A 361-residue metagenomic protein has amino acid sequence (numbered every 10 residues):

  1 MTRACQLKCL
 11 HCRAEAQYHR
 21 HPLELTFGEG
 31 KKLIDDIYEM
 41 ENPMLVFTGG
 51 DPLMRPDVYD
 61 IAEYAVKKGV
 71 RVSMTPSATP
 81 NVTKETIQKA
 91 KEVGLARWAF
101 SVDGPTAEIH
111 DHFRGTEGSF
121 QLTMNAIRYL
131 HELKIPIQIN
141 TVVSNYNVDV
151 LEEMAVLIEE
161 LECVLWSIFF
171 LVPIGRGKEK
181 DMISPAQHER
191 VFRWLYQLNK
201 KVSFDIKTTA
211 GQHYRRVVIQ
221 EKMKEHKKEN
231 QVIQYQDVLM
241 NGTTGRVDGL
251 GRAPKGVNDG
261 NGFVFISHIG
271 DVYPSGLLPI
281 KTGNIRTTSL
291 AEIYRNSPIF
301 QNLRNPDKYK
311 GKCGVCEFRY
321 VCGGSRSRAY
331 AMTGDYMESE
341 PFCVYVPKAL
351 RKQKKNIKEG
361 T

Functional and structural regions predicted by a protein language model:
T2-R97: Conserved alpha-helical substructure of the radical SAM core
K8, E41-N42, G94, E162-V164 (+2 more regions): Short loop/turn motifs at secondary-structure junctions
L25, P56, G118, Y146-D149 (+1 more regions): Residue-level signal for the nucleotide or nucleotide-sugar donor/cofactor binding architecture
K91-V93, S101-D103, E108-N258, H268 (+2 more regions): Radical SAM enzyme [4Fe-4S]-AdoMet core and its adjacent flexible, acidic and glycine-rich loops/tails across
R252-G256, F263, R304-P306: Short Gly/Pro-enriched turn/cap motifs at secondary-structure boundaries
G262-P274: Polybasic, low-complexity association/targeting segments
D271-V272, L277-T361: Flexible mid-to-C-terminal extensions adjoining Fe-S/redox cofactors in radical SAM and related proteins
